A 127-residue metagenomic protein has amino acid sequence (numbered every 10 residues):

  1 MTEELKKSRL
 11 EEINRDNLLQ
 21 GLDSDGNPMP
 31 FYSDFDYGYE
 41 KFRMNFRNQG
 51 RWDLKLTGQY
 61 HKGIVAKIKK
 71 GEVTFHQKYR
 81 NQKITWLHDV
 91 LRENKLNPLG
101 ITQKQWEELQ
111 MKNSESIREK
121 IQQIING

Functional and structural regions predicted by a protein language model:
M1-G127: Short, Lys/Arg-rich flexible segments
